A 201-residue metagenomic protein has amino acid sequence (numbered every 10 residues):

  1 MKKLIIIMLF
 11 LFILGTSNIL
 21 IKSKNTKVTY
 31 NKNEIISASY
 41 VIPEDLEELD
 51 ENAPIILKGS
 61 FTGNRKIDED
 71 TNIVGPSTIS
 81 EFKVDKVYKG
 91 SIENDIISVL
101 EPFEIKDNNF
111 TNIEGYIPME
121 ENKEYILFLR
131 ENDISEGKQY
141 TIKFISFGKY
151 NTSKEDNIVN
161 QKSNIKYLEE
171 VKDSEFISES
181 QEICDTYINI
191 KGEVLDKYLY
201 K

Functional and structural regions predicted by a protein language model:
K2-N31, F110-K201: Netrin-like (NTR/C345C) domain of secreted extracellular proteins
E34-N52: Short boundary/loop segments of OB/S1/cold-shock single-stranded nucleic-acid-binding domains
V41, N52-I56, G75-I79, I92-I96 (+2 more regions): Extracytoplasmic
N52-K89: Structural detector for short beta-strands of small beta-barrel domains
G63-I67, V87-G90, F103-D107, N132-E136 (+1 more regions): Solvent-exposed loop/turn segments at secondary-structure junctions within structured extracellular/periplasmic domains
I67-N72, D95-I96, E136-Y140: Surface-exposed patches in mature extracellular/periplasmic domains of secreted proteins
D70, I79, E101, F110 (+1 more regions): Polar, acidic low-complexity tracts enriched in Ser/Thr/Gln/Glu with frequent Gly/Pro and Thr-Pro motifs
N94-Y116: Beta-strand/loop nucleic-acid-binding surfaces
